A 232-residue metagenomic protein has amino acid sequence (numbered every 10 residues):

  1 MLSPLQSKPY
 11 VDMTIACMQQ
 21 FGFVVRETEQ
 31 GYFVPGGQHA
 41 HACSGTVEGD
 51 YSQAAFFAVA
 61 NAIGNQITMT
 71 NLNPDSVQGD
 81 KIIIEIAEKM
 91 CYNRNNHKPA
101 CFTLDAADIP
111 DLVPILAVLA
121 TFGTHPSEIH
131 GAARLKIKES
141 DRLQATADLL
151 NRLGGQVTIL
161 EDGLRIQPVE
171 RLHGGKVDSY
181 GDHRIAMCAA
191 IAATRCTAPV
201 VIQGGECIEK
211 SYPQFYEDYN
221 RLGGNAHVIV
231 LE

Functional and structural regions predicted by a protein language model:
M1-E232: Short, structured segments at the rim of ligand-binding sites
